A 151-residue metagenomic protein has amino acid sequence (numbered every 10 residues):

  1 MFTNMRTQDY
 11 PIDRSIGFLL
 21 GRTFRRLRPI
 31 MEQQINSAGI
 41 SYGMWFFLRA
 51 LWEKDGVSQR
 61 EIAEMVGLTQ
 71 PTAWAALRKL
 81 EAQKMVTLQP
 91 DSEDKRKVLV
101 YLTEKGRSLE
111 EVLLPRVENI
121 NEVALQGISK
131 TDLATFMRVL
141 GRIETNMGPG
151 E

Functional and structural regions predicted by a protein language model:
M1-A38: N-terminal leader segment of winged-helix/HTH proteins
M1-D9, K130-E151: C-terminal regulatory/oligomerization modules of transcriptional regulators
R28, R78-R138: Charged, amphipathic alpha-helical coiled-coil/dimerization segments
F47-L48: Short alpha-helical "packing" element that flanks the helix-turn-helix/winged-helix DNA-binding module
K54-S58: Short capping segments at the starts of secondary-structure elements
Q59-R60, P71, R78, V98: Residues within helix-turn-helix
M65: Residues within the alpha-helical elements of helix-turn-helix
